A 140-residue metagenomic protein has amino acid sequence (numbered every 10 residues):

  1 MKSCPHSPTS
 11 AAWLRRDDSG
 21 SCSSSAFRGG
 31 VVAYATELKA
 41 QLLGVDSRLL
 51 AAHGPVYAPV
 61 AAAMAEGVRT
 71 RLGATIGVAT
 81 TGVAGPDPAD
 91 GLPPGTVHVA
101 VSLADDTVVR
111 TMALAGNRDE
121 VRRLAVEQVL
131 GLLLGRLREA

Functional and structural regions predicted by a protein language model:
M1, P5, A11-A140: Short alpha-helical segments enriched in small residues
